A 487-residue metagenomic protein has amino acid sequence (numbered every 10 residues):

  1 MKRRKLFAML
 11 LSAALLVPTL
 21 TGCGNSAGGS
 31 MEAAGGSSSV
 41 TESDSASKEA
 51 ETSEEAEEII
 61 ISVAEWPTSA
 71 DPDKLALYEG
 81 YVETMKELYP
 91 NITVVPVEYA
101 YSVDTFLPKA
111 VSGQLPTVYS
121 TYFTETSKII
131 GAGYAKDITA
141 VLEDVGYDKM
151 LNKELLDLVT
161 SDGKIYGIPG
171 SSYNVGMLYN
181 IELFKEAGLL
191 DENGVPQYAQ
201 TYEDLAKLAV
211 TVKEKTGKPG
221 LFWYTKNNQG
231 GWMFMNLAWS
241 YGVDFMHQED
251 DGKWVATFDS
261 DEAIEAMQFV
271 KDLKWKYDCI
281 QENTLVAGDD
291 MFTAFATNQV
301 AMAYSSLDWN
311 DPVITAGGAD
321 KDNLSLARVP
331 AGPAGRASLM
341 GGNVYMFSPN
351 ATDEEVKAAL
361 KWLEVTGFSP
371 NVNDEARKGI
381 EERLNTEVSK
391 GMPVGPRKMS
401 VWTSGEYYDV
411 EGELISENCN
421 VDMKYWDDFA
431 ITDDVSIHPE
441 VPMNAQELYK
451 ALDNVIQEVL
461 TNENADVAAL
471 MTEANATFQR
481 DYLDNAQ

Functional and structural regions predicted by a protein language model:
A8-L10, C23-A132, E143-Y147, L285 (+6 more regions): Conserved N-terminal structural module of periplasmic/extracytoplasmic solute-binding proteins
P18-G22: C-terminal motif of bacterial Sec signal peptides marking the signal peptidase cleavage site
V97-T105, Q200-D204, E282-A296: Short helix-initiation/N-cap motifs at beta->coil->alpha
Y122-G176, K185, D204, L208 (+3 more regions): Hinge/lid segment of periplasmic solute-binding proteins
K136-L151, G194-Y198, V243-E265, T315-G318 (+1 more regions): Short, solvent-exposed loop/beta-turn-alpha elements that line the ligand-binding surface or hinge of extracytoplasmic
S161-G170, V175, K185, E203-V255 (+1 more regions): Extracytoplasmic/periplasmic solute-binding protein
D204-T211, D251-T284, T315, S325 (+1 more regions): Glycine-centered hinge/linker elements that transmit conformational signals in sensory and ligand-binding systems
W309-A319, A334-L339, M346-K450: C-terminal lobe and pocket-closing loops of periplasmic/extracytoplasmic Venus-flytrap solute-binding proteins
